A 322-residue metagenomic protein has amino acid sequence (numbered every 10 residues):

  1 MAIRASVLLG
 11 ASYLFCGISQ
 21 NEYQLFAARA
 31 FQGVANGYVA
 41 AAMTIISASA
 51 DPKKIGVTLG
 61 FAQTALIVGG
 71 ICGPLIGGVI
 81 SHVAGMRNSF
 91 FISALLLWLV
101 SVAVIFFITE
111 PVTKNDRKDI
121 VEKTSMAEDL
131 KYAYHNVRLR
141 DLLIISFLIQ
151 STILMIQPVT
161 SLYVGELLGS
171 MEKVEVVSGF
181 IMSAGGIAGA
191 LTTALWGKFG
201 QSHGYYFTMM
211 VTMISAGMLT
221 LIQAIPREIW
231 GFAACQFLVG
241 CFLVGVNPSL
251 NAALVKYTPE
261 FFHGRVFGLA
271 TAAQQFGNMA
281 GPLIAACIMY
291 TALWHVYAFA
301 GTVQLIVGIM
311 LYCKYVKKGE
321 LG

Functional and structural regions predicted by a protein language model:
M1-F15, A94, F207-I222: Structural signature of the two symmetry-related core transmembrane helices
S12, Y23-F31, W230-L238: Paired small-residue
I18-Y23, I225-R227: Helix-breaking motifs and short loop linkers at transmembrane-helix boundaries and internal kinks in secondary membrane
A28-L66: Cytoplasmic helix-loop-helix junction between adjacent transmembrane helices in 12-TM secondary transporters
Y38-A50, G245-T258: Intracellular juxtamembrane helix-capping segments at the cytosolic ends of symmetry-related transmembrane helices
P111-L143: Juxtamembrane intracellular "pre-TM" segments in multi-pass secondary transporters
V159-V176: Short amphipathic helix-loop junctions that connect adjacent transmembrane helices in Major Facilitator Superfamily/SLC
L191-G204, M289: Helix-to-loop junctions at the C-terminal end of transmembrane segments in multipass secondary transporters
